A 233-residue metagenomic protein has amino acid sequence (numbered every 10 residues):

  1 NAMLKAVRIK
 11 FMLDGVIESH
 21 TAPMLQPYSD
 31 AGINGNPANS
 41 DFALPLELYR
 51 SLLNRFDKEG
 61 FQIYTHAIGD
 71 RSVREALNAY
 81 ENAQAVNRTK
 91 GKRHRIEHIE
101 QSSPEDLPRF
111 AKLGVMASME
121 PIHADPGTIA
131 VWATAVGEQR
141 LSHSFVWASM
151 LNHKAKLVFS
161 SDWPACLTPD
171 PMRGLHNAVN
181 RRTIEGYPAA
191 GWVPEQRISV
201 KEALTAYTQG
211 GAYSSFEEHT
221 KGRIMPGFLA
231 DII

Functional and structural regions predicted by a protein language model:
N1-R74, N78, R109-M116, I122 (+1 more regions): Metal-coordinating catalytic core of metallo-dependent amide/deamination hydrolases
L53-Y64, R71-H94, I99, P104-P108 (+1 more regions): His/Asp/Glu-enriched, well-ordered alpha-helical/loop segment that forms or immediately abuts the divalent-metal
